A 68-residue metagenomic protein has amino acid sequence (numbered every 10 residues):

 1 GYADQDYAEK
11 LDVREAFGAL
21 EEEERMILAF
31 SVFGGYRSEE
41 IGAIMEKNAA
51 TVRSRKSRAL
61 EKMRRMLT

Functional and structural regions predicted by a protein language model:
G1-G18: Acidic, proline/glycine-rich intrinsically disordered inter-domain spacer in sigma factors
E23-E24: The N-cap/first-turn positions of alpha helices within or immediately adjacent to helix-turn-helix DNA-binding domains
I27-S31: A short pre-motif secondary-structure segment
G35-Y36: Residue-level signal for the short linker/turn that defines the boundary of a DNA-recognition helix
E39: Residues within the helices of the helix-turn-helix
G42: The alpha-helix within a helix-turn-helix
M45-T68: DNA-recognition helix of helix-turn-helix
